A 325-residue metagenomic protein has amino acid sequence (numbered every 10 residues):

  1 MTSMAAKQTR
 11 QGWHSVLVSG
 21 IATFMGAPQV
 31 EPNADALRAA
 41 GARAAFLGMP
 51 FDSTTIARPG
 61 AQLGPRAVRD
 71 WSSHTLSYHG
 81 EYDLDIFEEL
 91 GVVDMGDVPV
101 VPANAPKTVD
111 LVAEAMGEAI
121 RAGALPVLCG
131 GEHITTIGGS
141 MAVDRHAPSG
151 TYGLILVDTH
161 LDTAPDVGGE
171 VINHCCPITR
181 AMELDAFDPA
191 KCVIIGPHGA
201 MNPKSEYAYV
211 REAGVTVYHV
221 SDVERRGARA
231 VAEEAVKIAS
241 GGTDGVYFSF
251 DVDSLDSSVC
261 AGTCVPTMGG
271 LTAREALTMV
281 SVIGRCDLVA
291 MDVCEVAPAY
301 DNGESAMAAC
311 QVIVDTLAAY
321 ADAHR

Functional and structural regions predicted by a protein language model:
S3-R325: Conserved alpha-helical scaffold segments that buttress catalytic/binding sites
